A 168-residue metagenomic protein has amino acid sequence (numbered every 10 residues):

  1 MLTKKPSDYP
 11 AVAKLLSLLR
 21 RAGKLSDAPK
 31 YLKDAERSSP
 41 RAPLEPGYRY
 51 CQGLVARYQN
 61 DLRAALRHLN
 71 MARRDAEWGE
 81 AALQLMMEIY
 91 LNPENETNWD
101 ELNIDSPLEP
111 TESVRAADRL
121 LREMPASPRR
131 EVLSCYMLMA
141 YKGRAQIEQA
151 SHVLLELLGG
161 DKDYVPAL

Functional and structural regions predicted by a protein language model:
T3, K33, N70, D118 (+2 more regions): Alpha-solenoid helical repeat scaffolds
K4, S38-R41, R74-D75, E123-S127 (+1 more regions): Structural marker of alpha-solenoid helical repeat scaffolds
K14, C51, L85, L133-M137: "A position-specific structural signal for the A-helix of alpha-solenoid helical repeats
L19, A56, Y90, L138-Y141: Residue at a conserved register position within TPR or TPR-like alpha-solenoid repeats
A22, Q59, P93, Y141-R144: Structural motif corresponding to the intra-repeat A-B loop/turn of tetratricopeptide repeats
